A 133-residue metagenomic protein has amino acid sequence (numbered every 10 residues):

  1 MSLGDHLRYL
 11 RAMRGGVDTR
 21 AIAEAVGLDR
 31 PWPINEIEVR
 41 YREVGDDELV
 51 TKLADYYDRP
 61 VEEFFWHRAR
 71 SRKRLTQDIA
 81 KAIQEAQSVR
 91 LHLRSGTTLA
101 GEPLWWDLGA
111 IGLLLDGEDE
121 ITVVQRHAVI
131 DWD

Functional and structural regions predicted by a protein language model:
M1-S95, I121-D133: Short glycine-rich, low-complexity segments
L91, I111-G117: SH3/SH3-like beta-barrel fold
L99-W106: Short beta-strand-centered aromatic/proline hotspots
W106-D107, D119-T122: Short, surface-exposed beta-strand-loop junctions and turns on beta-sheet-rich folds
L108-I111, H127: Beta-strand-connecting loop/turn residues
